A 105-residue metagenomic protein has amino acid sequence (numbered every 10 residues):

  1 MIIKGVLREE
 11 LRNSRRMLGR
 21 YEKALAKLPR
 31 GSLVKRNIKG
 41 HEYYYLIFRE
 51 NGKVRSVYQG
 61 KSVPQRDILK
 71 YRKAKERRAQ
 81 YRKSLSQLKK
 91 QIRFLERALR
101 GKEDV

Functional and structural regions predicted by a protein language model:
M1-V105: Conserved glycine(s) in the ABC-transporter nucleotide-binding domain "signature"
